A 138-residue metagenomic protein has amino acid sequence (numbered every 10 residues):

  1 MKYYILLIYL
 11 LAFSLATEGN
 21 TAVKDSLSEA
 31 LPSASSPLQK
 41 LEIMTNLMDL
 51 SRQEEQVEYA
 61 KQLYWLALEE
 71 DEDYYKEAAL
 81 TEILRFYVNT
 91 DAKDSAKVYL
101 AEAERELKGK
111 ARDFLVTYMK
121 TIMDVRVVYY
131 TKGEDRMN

Functional and structural regions predicted by a protein language model:
Y4-F13: Sec-dependent N-terminal signal peptides
A16-N138: A "functional boundary" signal
